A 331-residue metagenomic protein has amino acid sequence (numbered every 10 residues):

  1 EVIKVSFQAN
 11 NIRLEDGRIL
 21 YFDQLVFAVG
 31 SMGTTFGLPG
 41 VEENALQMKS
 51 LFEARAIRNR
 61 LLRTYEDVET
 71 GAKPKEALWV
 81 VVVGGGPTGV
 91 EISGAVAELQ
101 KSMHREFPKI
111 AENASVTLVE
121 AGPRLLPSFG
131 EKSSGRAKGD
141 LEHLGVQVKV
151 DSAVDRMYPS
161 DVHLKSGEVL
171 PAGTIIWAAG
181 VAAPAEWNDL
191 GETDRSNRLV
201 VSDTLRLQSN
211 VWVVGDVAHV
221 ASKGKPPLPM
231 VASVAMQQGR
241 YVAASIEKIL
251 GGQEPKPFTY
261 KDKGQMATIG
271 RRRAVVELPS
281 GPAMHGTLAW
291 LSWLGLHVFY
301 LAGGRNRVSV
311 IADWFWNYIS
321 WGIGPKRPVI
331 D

Functional and structural regions predicted by a protein language model:
E1-K4, A97-D203, L207, P255: A Rossmann-like FAD-binding core segment of flavoenzymes
E1-Q24, P127-Q147, L291, V298-L301 (+1 more regions): N-terminal Rossmann-like dinucleotide/flavin-binding domain of flavoprotein oxidoreductases that bind FAD/FMN
E1-W79, I176: FAD-binding core/adjacent interface of flavoenzyme oxidoreductases
G30-G33, S93, V181-A183: Short glycine-rich anion-binding loops that position phosphate/pyrophosphate groups of nucleotides and phosphorylated
E43-T70, V162-H163, V169-Q237, A244: FAD-site-proximal beta/loop scaffold in flavoenzymes
N59-N113: Rossmann-like NAD(P)H-binding beta-loop-alpha module
V83, V90, V119, V214-G215: Active-site flanking residues adjacent to catalytic metal/cofactor-binding acidic residues
A243-D331: C-terminal, flexible cofactor-proximal segment of oxidoreductases
